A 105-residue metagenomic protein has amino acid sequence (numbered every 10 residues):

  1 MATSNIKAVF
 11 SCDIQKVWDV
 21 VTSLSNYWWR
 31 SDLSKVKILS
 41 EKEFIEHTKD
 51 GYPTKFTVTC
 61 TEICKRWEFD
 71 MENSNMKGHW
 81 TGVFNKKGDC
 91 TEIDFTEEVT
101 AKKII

Functional and structural regions predicted by a protein language model:
M1-K37: Hydrophobic ligand-binding cavity/cleft-lining segments
M1-V9, F56, K87-T96: Hydrophobic-ligand-binding modules of eukaryotic lipid transfer/binding families
T3-N5, G51-F56, M76-T81: Short, surface-exposed coil-to-beta transition loops
S11-Q15, T59-C64, V83-E92: A short, structured loop/turn motif at beta-sheet edges
V17-V21, Y27, V58, W67-F69 (+1 more regions): Hydrophobic pocket/interface hotspot
V36, K49-T59, D70: Central antiparallel beta-sheet cores of small beta-barrel/beta-sandwich binding domains
E43-K49, W67-N73: Short beta-strand segments that buttress and anchor functional surface loops
E72-I105: Beta-strand/loop substructures that line and gate deep hydrophobic ligand-binding cavities in soluble
